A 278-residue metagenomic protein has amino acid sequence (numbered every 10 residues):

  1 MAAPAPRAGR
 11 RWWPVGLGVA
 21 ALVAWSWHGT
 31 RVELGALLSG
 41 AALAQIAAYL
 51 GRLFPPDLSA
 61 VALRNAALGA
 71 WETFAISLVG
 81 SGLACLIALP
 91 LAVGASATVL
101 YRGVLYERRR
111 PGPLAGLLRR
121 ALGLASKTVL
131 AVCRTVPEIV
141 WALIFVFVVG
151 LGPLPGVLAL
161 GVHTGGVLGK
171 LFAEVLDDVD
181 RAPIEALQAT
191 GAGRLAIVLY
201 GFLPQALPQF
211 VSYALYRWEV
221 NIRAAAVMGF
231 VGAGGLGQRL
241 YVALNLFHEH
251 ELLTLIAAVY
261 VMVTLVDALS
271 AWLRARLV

Functional and structural regions predicted by a protein language model:
M1-G82, L86-P90, G94-L124: N-terminal, non-cleaved signal-anchor transmembrane helix
A67-A75, G123-C133, L215, E219 (+1 more regions): Alpha-helical membrane-interface segments at transmembrane helix boundaries
S81-L89, V93, A97, I139 (+8 more regions): Hydrophobic positions within alpha-helical transmembrane segments of bacterial inner-membrane proteins
L89-A97, L171-D178, A182, N221 (+1 more regions): Membrane-spanning helices that line or support transport/gating and their immediate boundary helices in channels
R110-A159: Generic hydrophobic transmembrane alpha-helix motif, especially the helices
I144-F202, P208-R217, A268: Membrane-cytosol interface at the C-terminal ends of specific transmembrane alpha-helices in multi-pass membrane
F147, L160, E219, A224-V259 (+1 more regions): Glycine-rich helix-loop "coupling/hinge" segments at transmembrane-helix boundaries in multipass transporters
S212-L215, L253-V278: C-terminal transmembrane helix and the adjacent membrane-cytosol boundary/short C-terminal tail of inner/organellar
